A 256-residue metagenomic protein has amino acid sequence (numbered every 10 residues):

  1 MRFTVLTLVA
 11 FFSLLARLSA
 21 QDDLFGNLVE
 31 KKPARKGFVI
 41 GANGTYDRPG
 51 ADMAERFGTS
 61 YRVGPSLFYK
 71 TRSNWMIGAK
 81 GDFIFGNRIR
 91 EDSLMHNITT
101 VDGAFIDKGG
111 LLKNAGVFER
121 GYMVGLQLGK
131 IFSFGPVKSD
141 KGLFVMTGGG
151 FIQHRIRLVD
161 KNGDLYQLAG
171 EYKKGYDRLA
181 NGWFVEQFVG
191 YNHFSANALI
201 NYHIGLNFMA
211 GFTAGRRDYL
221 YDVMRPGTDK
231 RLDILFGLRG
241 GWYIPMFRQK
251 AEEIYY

Functional and structural regions predicted by a protein language model:
M1-L28, G240, I244, Y256: Bacterial Sec-dependent N-terminal signal peptides
A20-R72, M76, G241, P245: Short glycine/proline- and aromatic-enriched beta-strand/turn motifs that initiate or cap beta-hairpins
G26-G37, S73-N74, S133-G142, F194-Y202 (+1 more regions): Short loop/turn motifs that connect adjacent beta-strands in outer-membrane beta-barrel proteins
V29-K31, A51-R56, N87-G121, H154-G182 (+1 more regions): Extracellular/periplasm-exposed beta-strand and loop segments of Gram-negative cell-envelope proteins, dominated by
K36, T59-V63, F118-V124, K141 (+3 more regions): Residues that define the transmembrane beta-barrel architecture of outer-membrane proteins
A42, P65-Y69, G81, V124-K130 (+4 more regions): Residues on the lipid-exposed face of transmembrane beta-strands in outer-membrane beta-barrel proteins
D47-P49, I84-R88, I131-S133, G150-I156 (+2 more regions): Structural signature of outer-membrane beta-barrel domains
Q187, H193-Y256: Predominantly the C-terminal beta-signal and adjacent terminal strand-loop region of outer-membrane beta-barrel
